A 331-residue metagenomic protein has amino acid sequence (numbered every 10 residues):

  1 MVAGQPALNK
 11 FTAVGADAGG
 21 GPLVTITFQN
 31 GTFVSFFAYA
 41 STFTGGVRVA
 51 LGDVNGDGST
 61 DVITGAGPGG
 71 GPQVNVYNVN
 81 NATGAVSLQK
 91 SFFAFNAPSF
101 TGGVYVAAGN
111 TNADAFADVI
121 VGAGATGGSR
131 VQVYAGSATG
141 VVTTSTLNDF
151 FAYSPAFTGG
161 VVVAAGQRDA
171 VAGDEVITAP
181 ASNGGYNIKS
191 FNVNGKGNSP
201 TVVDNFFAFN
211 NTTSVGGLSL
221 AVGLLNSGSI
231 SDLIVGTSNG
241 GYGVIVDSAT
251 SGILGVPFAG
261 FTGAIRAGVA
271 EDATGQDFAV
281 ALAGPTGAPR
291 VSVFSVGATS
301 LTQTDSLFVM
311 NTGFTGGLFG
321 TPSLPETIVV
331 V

Functional and structural regions predicted by a protein language model:
M1-F11, T139-V141, K196, S227 (+4 more regions): RTX-like calcium-binding, glycine/aspartate-rich low-complexity repeat tracts
M1-G4, F37-A50, F93-A108, F150-A165 (+3 more regions): Repeat-based blade/solenoid architectures
M1-T27: An edge-strand/N-cap motif at the start of beta-rich repeat modules
G4-Q5, L23-A38, Q73-A94, R130-D149 (+3 more regions): Beta-propeller blade repeat segments, especially FG-GAP/WD-type strand-to-loop junctions in 6- to 7-bladed propeller
Q5, L51-D57, A108-D114, A165-V171 (+4 more regions): Acidic, divalent-cation-chelating loop motifs in proteins
A7-G15, G56-A66, A113-A123, A170-P180 (+3 more regions): Acidic/hydrophobic-patterned starts of short beta strands in beta-sheet-rich repeat architectures
A18-G21, G67-G71, G124-G128, A181-G185 (+2 more regions): Short glycine/acidic-enriched loop and turn motifs that connect beta-strands
P22-V24, G46-V47, T60, Q73-V74 (+13 more regions): Intrinsic low-complexity tandem-repeat regions in disordered proteins
